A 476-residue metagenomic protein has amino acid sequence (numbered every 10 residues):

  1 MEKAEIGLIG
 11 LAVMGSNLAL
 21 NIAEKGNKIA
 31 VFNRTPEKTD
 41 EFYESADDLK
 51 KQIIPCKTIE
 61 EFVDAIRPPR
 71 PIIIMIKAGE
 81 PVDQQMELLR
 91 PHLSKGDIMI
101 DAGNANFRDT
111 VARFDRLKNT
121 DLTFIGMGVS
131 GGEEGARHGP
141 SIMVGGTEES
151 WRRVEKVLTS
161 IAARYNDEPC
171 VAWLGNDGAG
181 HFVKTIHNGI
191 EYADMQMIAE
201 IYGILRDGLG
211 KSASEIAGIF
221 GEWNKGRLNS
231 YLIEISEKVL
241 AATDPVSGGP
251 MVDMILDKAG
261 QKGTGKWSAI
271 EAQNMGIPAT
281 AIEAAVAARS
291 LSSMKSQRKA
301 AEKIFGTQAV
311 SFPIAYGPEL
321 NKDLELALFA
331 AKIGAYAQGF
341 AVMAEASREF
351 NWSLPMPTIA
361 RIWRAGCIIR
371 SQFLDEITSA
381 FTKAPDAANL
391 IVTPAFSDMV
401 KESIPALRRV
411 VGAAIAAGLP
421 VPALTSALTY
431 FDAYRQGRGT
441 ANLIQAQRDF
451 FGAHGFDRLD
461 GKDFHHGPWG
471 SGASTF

Functional and structural regions predicted by a protein language model:
M1-D64, P68-R70, L93-G96, G132-A136: NAD(P)+-binding Rossmann beta1-loop-alpha1 motif at the extreme N-terminus of oxidoreductases
I6, V82-Q85, I100, N106-A217 (+3 more regions): Rossmann-fold dinucleotide-binding core
E60, I72-L88, N106-D109: Beta-loop-alpha module in the N-terminal Rossmann-like domain of NAD(P)-dependent dehydrogenases, especially those
H181, R206, K211, G218 (+3 more regions): Interdomain hinge/lid region at the active-site interface of Rossmann-like NAD(P)-dependent oxidoreductases
I186-A193, S236, I255, I282-R289 (+4 more regions): Short alpha-helical scaffolding segments that buttress acidic/His motifs in well-ordered protein cores
S347-A380: Small-residue-rich helix-loop
K401, R409-F476: C-terminal amphipathic alpha-helical interaction region
